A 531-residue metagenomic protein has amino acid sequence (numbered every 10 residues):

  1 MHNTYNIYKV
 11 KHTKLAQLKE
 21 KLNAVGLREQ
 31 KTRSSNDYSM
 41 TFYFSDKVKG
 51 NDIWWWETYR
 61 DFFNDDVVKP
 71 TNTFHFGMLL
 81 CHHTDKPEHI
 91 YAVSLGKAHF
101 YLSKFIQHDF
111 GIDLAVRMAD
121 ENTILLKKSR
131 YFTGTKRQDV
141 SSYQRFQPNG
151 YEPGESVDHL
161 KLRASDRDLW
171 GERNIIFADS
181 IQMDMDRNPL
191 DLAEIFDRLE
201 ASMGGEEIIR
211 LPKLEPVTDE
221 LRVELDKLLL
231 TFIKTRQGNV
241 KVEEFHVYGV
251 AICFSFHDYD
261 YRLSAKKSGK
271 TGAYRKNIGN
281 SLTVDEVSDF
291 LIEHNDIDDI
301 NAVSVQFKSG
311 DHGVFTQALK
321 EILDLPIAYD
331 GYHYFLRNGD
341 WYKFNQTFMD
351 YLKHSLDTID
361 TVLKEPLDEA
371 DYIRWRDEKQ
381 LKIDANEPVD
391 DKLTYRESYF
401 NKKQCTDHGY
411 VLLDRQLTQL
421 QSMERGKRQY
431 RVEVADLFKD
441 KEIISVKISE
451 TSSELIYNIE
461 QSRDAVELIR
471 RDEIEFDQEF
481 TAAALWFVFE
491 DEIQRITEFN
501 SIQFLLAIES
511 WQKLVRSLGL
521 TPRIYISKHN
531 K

Functional and structural regions predicted by a protein language model:
M1-R173: Long, charged/polar, low-complexity intrinsically disordered N-terminal extensions that precede catalytic
N64-F74, A201, I208-R222, T406-A435: Active-site metal-binding core of divalent-cation-utilizing nuclease and nuclease-like domains
K86-P87, K97-F100, Q107-F132, R137 (+4 more regions): Structural alpha-beta junctions
W170-E387: Long, charge-dense tracts
K353-D368, Q478-K531: Domain-level recognition of nuclease-like catalytic cores that cleave nucleotide substrates
K364-Y430, T481: Catalytic-core elements of nucleic-acid end-processing and repair enzymes
A435-I448: Conserved catalytic cores of phosphodiester-cleaving nucleases, focusing on short active-site segments
S449-E490: Catalytic cores of nucleic-acid endonucleases
